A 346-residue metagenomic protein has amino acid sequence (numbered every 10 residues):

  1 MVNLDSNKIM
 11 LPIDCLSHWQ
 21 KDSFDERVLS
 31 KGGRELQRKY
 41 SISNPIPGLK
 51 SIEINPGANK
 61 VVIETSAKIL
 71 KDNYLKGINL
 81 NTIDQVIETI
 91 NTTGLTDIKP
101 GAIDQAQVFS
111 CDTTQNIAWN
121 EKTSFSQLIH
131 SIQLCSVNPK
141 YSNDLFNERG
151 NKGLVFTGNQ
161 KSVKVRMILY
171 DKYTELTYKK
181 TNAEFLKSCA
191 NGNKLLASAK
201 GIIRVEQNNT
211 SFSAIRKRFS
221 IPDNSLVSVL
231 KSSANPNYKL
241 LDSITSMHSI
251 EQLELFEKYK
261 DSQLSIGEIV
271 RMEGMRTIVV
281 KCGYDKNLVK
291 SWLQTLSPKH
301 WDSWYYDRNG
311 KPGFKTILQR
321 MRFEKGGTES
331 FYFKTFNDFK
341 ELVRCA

Functional and structural regions predicted by a protein language model:
M1-L288, L342-A346: Structured, helix-rich domain cores that form ligand/interaction pockets
L264-A346: Coiled-coil-based assembly segments and adjacent low-complexity tails used as scaffolding interfaces in eukaryotic
